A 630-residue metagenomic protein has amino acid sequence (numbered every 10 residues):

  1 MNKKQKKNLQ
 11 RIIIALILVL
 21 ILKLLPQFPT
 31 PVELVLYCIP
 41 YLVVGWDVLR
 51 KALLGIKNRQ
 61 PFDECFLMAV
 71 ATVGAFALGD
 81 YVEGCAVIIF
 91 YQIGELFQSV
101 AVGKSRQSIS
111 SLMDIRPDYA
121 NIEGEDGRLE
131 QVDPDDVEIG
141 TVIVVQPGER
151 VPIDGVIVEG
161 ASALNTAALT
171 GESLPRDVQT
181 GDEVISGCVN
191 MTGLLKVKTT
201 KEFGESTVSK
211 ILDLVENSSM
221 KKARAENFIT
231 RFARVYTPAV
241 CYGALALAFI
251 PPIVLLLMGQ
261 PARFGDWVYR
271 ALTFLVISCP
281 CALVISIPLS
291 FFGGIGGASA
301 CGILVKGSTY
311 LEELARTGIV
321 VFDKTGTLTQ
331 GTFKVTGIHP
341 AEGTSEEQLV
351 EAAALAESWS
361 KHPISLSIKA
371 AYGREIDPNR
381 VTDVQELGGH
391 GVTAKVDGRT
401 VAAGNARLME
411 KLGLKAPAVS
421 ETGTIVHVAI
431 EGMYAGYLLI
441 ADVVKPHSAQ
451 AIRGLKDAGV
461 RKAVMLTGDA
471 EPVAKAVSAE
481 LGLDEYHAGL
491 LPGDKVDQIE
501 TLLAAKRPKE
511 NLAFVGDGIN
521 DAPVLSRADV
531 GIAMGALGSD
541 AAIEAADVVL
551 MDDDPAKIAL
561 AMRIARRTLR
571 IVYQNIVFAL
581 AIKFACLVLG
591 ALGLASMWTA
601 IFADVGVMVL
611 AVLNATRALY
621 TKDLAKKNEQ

Functional and structural regions predicted by a protein language model:
M1-I14, Y236: N-terminal membrane topogenic signal
N2, L20-P29, K51-G55, V73-L78 (+10 more regions): Membrane-embedded alpha-helical bundles of multi-pass transporters
I13-L16, N227-M258, A271-F291, Y573-F602: Bilayer-spanning, highly hydrophobic alpha-helical transmembrane segments
Q27, L36-E123, D136-I143, R150 (+5 more regions): Actuator/coupling domain of P-type ATPases
A52, D80, A101, A120 (+27 more regions): Residue-level signature of catalytic and energy-coupling elements of molecular machines, predominantly ATP/GTP-dependent
L53-P61, V100-S110, L289-S308, T616-Q630: Juxtamembrane helix-loop transition segments at the membrane interface in multi-pass membrane proteins
D63-M68, S108-E123, A298-T325: Membrane-cytosol interface motif
S111-L112, D126, S308-V530, R563-R566 (+1 more regions): Cytosolic catalytic headpiece
